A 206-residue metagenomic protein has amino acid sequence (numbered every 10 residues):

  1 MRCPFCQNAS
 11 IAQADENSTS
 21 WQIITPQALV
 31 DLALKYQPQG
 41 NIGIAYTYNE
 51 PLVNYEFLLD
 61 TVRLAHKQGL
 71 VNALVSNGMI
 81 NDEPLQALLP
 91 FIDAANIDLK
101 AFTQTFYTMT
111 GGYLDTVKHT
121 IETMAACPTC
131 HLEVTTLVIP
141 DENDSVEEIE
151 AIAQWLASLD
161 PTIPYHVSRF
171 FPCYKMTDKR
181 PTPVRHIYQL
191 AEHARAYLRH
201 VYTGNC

Functional and structural regions predicted by a protein language model:
M1-A94: Conserved Radical SAM active-site core
A12-Q13, P51-V53, M79-L85, A94-G111 (+3 more regions): Conserved radical SAM core fold
Q13-S20, M109-Y113, K179-P181: Short glycine-enriched, charge-decorated loop/helix-capping segments at active-site entrances that position
A28-D31, E56-K67, V71, E83 (+6 more regions): Alpha-helical scaffolding segments of alpha/beta enzyme cores, especially the outer helices of TIM-barrel or partial
L34-R63, F106-K118, T136-A151, W155-A157: Conserved glycine-rich "GG(E/T)P / GGGxP" loop and the immediately following alpha-helix in the radical SAM core
I42-I44, N72-L74, A95-I97, L132-V134 (+2 more regions): Hydrophobic faces of well-ordered beta-strands that scaffold small-molecule active sites in alpha/beta enzyme cores
I121, C127-H131, D144: C-terminal amphipathic alpha-helical segment
D141-C206: Auxiliary Fe-S-binding modules of radical SAM enzymes
